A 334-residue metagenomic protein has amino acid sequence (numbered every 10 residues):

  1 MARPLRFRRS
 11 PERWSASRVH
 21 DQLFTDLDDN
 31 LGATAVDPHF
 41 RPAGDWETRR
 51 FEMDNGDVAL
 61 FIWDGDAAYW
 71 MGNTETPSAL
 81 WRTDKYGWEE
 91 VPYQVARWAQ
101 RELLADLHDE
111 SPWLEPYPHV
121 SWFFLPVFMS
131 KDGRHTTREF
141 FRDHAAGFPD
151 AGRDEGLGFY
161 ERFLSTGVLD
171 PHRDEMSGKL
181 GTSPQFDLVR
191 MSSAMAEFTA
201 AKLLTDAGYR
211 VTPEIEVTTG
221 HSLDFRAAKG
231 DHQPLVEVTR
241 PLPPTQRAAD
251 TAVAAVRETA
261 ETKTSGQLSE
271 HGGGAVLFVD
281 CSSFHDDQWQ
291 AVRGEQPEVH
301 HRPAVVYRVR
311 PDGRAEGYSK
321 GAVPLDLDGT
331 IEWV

Functional and structural regions predicted by a protein language model:
M1-A207, R240-V334: Charged, structured surface patches that assemble and position nucleic-acid processing machinery
E197, E214, E237: Acidic-residue sensor for enzyme active/binding pockets
K202-A228: A short acidic/basic microdomain associated with nuclease active sites
T212-P213, L235, F278: A structural signal for short, well-ordered beta-strand segments and their strand-loop junctions that often border
H221, D231, H271-G273: Residue-level preference for short coil/turn positions at secondary-structure junctions
A227-E237: Active-site beta-strand-loop-beta-strand hairpin of nuclease catalytic cores that positions key catalytic residues
